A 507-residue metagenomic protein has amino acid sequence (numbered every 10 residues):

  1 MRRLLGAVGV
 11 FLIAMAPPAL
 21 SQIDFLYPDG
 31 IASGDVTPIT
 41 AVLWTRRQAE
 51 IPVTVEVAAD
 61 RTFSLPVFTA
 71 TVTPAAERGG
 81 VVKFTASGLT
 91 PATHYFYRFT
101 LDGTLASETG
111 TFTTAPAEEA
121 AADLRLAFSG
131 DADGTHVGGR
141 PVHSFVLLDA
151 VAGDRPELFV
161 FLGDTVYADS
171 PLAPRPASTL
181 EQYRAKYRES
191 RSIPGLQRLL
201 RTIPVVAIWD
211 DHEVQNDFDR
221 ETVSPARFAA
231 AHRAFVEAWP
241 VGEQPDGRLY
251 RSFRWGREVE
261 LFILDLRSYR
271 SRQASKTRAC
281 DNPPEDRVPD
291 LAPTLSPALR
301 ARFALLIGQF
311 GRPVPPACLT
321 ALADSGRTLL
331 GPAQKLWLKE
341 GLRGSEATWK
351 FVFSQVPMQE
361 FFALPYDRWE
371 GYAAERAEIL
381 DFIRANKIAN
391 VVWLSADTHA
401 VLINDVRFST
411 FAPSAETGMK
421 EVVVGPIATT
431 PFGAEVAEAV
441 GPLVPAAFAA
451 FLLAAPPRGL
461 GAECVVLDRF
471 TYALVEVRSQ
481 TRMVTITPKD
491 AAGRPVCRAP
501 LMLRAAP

Functional and structural regions predicted by a protein language model:
M1-V8: Bacterial N-terminal signal peptides that target proteins for export
Q22-P507: Metal-dependent phosphoester/phosphodiester hydrolase catalytic core
